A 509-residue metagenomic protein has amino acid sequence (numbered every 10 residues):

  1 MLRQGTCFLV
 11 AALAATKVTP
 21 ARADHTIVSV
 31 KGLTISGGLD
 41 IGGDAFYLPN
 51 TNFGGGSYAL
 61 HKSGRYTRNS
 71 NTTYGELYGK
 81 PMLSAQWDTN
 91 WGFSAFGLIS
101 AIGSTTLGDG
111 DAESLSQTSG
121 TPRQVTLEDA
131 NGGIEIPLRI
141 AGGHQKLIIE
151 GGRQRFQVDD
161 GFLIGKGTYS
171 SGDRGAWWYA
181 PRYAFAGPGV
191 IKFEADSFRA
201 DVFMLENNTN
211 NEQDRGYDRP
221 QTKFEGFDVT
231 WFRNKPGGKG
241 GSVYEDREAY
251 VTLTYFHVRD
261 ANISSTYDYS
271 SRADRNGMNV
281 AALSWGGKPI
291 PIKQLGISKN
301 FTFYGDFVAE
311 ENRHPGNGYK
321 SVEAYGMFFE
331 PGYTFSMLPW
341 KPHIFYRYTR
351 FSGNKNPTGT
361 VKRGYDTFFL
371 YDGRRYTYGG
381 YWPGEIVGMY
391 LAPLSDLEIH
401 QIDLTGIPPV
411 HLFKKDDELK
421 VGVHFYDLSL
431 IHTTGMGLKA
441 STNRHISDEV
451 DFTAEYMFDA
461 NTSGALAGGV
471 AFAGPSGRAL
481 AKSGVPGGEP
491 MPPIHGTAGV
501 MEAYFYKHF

Functional and structural regions predicted by a protein language model:
M1-V28: Cleavable N-terminal export/targeting peptides
P20-I149, I191-F193, L283, I290 (+7 more regions): Beta-barrel outer-membrane channel/assembly domains of diderm bacteria
H25-V28, G32-T34, G92, R139-I149 (+6 more regions): Signature for the C-terminal beta-barrel architecture of outer-membrane proteins
N50, G161-I164, P357: Short, solvent-exposed loop/turn and secondary-structure capping segments
S57-R65, G108-E113, K166-G172, V202-E212 (+6 more regions): Flexible, solvent-exposed coil segments and beta strand-coil junctions, predominantly the extracellular/periplasmic
G103-T106, R155-V158, T209: Solvent-exposed loop/turn segments at secondary-structure junctions within structured extracellular/periplasmic domains
V158-L163, D196: Outer-membrane beta-barrel pore proteins
T358-D396: Flexible glycine-rich, low-complexity coil/linker segments exposed to the extracellular/periplasmic environment
